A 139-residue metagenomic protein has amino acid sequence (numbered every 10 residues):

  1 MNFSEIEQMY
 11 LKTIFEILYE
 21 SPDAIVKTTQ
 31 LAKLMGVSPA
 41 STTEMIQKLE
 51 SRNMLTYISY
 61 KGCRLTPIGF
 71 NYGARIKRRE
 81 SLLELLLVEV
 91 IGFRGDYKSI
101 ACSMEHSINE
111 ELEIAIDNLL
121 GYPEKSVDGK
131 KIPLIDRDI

Functional and structural regions predicted by a protein language model:
M1-V37: N-terminal helix-turn-helix DNA-binding core of bacterial DNA-binding proteins
L31-K33, L49, Y97: Append "Primarily bacterial transcriptional regulators
A40: Key DNA-contact positions within bacterial/archaeal DNA-binding proteins
E50-S59: A short, conserved structural fragment
K61-R79: Basic, amphipathic "hinge/linker" alpha-helix immediately C-terminal to the N-terminal HTH DNA-binding motif
R75-E111, Y122-P123: Arg/Lys-rich, alpha-helical DNA-contact motif
C102-I139: C-terminal regulatory/oligomerization modules of transcriptional regulators
